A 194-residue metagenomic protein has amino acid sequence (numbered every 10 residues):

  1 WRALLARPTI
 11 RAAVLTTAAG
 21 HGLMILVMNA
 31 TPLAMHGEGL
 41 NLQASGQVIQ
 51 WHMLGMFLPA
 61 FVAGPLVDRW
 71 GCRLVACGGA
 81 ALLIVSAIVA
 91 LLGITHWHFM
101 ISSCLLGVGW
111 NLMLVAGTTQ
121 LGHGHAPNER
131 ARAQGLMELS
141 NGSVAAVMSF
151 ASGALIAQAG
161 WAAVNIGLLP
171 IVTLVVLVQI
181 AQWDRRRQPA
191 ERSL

Functional and structural regions predicted by a protein language model:
W1-A13, L194: Juxtamembrane intracellular "pre-TM" segments in multi-pass secondary transporters
N29-V48: Short amphipathic helix-loop junctions that connect adjacent transmembrane helices in Major Facilitator Superfamily/SLC
P59-C72, I156: Helix-to-loop junctions at the C-terminal end of transmembrane segments in multipass secondary transporters
L74-I88, L169: Structural signature of the two symmetry-related core transmembrane helices
S86, W97-L105: Paired small-residue
L112-H125: Intracellular juxtamembrane helix-capping segments at the cytosolic ends of symmetry-related transmembrane helices
E129-Q158: A late C-terminal transmembrane helix in Major Facilitator Superfamily
A154-V172: A membrane-interface helix-boundary motif in multi-pass transporters
